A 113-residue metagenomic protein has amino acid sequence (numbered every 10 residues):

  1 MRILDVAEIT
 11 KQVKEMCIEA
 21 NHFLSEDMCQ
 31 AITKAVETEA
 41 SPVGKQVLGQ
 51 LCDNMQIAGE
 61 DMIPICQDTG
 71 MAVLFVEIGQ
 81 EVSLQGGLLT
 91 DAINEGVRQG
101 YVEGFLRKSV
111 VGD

Functional and structural regions predicted by a protein language model:
M1-D113: Non-transmembrane, aqueous-exposed alpha-helical and coiled segments at domain scale
